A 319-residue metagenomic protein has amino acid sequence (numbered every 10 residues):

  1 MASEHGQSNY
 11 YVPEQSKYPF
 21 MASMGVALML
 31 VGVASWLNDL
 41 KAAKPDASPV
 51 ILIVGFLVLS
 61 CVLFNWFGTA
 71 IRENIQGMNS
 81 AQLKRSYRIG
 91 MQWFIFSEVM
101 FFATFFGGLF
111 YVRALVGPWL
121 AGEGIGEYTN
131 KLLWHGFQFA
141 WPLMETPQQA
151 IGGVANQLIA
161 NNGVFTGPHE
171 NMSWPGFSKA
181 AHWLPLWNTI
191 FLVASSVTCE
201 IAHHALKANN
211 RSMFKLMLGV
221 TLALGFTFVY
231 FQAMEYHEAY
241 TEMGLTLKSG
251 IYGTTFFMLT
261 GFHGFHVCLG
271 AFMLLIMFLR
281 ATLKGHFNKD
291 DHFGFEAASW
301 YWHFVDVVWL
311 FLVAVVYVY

Functional and structural regions predicted by a protein language model:
M1-Y319: ...captures the hydrophobic TM-helix bundle architecture rather than a specific catalytic motif, and can also fire on
